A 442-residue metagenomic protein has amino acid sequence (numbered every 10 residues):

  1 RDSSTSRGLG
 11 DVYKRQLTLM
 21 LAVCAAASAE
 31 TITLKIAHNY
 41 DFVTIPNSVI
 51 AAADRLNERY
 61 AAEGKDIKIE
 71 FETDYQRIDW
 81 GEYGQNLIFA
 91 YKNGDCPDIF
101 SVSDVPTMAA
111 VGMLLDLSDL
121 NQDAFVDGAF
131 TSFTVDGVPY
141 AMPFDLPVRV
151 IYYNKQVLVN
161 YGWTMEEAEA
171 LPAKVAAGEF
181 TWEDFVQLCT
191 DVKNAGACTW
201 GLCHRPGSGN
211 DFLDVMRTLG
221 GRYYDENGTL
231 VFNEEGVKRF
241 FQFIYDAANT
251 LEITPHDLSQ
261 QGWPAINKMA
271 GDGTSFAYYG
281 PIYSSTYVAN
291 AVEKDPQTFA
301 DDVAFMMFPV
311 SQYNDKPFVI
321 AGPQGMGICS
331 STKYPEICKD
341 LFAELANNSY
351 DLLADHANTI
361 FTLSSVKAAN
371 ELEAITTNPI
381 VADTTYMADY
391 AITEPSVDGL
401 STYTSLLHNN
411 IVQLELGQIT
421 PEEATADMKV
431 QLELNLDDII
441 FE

Functional and structural regions predicted by a protein language model:
R1-Q16: Single conserved hydrophobic/aromatic residue that forms the stacking wall/gate of nucleotide- or nucleobase-binding
C24-P106, Q122, M165, L352-L353 (+3 more regions): Conserved N-terminal structural module of periplasmic/extracytoplasmic solute-binding proteins
E30, E58, A62-I67, D246-L251 (+3 more regions): Extracytoplasmic/periplasmic substrate-recognition and gating elements
S101-Y153, V159, F180-D184, A300-P309 (+2 more regions): Hinge/lid segment of periplasmic solute-binding proteins
L115-D127, E166-G178, G221-F241, A247 (+4 more regions): Short, solvent-exposed loop/beta-turn-alpha elements that line the ligand-binding surface or hinge of extracytoplasmic
V138-F144, R149-I151, A177-L230: Extracytoplasmic/periplasmic solute-binding protein
V186-D191, N227-G262, F308: Glycine-centered hinge/linker elements that transmit conformational signals in sensory and ligand-binding systems
D301, M306-M307, A354-Q413, D438-E442: Long, aromatic- and glycine/proline-rich binding clefts that accommodate carbohydrate-like moieties
